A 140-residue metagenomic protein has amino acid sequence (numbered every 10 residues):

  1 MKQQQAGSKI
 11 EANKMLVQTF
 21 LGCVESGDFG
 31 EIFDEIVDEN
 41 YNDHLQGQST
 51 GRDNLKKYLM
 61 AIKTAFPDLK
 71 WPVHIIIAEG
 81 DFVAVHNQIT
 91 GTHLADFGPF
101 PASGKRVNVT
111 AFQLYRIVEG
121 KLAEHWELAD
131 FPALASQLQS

Functional and structural regions predicted by a protein language model:
M1-S140: C-terminal and inter-domain tail/linker signature
